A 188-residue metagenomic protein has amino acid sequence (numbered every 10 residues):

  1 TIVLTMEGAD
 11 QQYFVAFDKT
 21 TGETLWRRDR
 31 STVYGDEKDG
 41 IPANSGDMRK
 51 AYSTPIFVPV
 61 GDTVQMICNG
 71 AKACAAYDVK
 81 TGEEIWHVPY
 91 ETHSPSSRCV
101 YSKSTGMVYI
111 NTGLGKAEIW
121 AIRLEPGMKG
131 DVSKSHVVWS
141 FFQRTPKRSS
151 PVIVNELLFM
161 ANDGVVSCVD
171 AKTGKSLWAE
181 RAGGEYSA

Functional and structural regions predicted by a protein language model:
T1-A188: Noncatalytic, solvent-exposed loop/strand surfaces of beta-propeller-type extracellular/periplasmic domains
